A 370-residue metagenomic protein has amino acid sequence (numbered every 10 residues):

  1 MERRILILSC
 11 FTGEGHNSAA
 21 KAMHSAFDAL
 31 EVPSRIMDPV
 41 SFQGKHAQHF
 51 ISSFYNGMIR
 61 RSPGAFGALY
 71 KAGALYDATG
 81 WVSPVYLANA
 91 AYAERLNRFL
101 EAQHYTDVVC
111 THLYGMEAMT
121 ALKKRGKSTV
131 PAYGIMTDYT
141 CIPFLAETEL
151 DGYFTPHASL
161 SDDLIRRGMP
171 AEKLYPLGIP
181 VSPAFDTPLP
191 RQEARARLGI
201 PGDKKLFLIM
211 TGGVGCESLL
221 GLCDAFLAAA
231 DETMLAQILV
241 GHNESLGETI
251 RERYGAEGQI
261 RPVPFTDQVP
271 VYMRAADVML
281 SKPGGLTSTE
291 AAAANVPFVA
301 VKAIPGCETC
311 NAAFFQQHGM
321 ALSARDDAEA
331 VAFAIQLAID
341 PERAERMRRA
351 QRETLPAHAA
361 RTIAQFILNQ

Functional and structural regions predicted by a protein language model:
E14, A19, A72-G168, K173-P176 (+1 more regions): Active-site and donor-binding regions of nucleotide-sugar-utilizing enzymes
A22-F99: Conserved N-terminal ligand/cofactor-binding loop architecture of enzyme catalytic domains
D151-L206, M210-G213, N243: A nucleotide-sugar donor-handling region in carbohydrate enzymes
Q192-E193, P201-A276: Donor-nucleotide binding loops and adjacent catalytic segments primarily of GT-B fold Leloir glycosyltransferases
V271-C310: A donor-sugar binding/catalytic signature common to diverse glycosyltransferases and related nucleotide-sugar
Q316-H318, L322, D326-R343: C-terminal "capping" alpha-helix adjacent to the active site of nucleotide-linked donor transferases in cell-envelope
R343-A357: A short, well-ordered alpha-helix in the C-terminal region of glycosyltransferases
A357-Q370: C-terminal alpha-helical cap of glycosyltransferases
